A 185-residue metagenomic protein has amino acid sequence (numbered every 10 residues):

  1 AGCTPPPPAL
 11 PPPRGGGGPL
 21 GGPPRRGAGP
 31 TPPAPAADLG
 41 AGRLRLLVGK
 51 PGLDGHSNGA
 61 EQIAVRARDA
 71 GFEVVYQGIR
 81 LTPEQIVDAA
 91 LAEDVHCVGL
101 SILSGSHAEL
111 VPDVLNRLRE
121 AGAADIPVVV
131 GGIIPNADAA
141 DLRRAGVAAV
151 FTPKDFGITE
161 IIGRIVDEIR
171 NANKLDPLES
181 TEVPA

Functional and structural regions predicted by a protein language model:
A1-C3, P7, R14, R25-A185: Domain-level signal for soluble alpha/beta catalytic cores
